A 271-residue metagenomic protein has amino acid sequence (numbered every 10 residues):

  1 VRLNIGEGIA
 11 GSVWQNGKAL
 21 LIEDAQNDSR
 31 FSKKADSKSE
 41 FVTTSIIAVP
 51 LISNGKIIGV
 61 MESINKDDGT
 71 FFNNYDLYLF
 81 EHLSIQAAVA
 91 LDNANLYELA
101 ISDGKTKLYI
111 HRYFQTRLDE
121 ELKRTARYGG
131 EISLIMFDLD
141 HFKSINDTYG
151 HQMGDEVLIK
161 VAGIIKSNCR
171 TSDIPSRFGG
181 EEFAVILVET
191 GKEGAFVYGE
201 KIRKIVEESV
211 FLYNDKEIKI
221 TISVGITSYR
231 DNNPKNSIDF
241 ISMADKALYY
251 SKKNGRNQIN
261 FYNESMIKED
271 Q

Functional and structural regions predicted by a protein language model:
V1-K33: Regulatory sensory and allosteric helical modules in signal-transduction proteins and certain transcription factors
E23-S45, D67-T70: Signal-transducing coupling segments at domain and membrane junctions
T44-I52: A short, aliphatic-rich beta-strand micro-motif
E81-A88: Allosteric cytosolic regulatory segments
D92-Y109, K123: Amphipathic HAMP/coiled-coil signal-transducing linker helices that couple sensory inputs to cytosolic output domains
H111-S133, K143-S167, S176-G180, A184-V188 (+3 more regions): Conserved long alpha-helical elements within nucleotide-processing catalytic cores of c-di-GMP signaling and class III
I174-R177, I218: A short pre-motif secondary-structure segment
K192, F196, E200, N214 (+1 more regions): Catalytic-core segments of nucleotide cyclases and related cyclic-nucleotide turnover enzymes
